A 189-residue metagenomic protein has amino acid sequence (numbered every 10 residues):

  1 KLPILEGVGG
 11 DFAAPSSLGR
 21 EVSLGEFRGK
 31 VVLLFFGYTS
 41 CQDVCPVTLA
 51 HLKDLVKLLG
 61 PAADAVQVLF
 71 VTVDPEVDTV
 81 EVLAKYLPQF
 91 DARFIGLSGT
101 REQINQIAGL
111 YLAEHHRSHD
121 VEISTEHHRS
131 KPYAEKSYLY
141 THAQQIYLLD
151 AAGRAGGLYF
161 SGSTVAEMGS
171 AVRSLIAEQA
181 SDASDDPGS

Functional and structural regions predicted by a protein language model:
K1-G25, A50-H51: N-terminal "domain-start" segment that seeds a small globular fold
G9-G10, V32, A143-Q145: Short loop/turn microsegments at loop-to-beta-strand junctions
G19, Y38-C41, L52, L83 (+2 more regions): Buried hydrophobic packing residues in well-ordered domains
S23-L52: Short active-site neighborhood of thiol/selenol oxidoreductases, capturing the structured segment around
L34, Y38-C41, V73, R93-I95 (+2 more regions): Second-shell loop/turn segments in exported
V47-I107: Structural microenvironment flanking redox-active thiols in thiol-disulfide oxidoreductases
A84-A143: Short, internal strand/loop/helix patches that form the active-site neighborhood or redox-interaction surface
V121-S189: Thiol-/selenol-based redox modules, centered on thioredoxin-like and closely related oxidoreductase domains
